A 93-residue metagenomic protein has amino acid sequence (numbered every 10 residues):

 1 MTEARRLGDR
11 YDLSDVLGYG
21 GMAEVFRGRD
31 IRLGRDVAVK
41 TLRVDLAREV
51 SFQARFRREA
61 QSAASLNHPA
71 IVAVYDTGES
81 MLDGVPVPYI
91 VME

Functional and structural regions predicted by a protein language model:
M1-E93: Conserved ATP-binding/catalytic core of the eukaryotic-like protein kinase fold, especially serine/threonine kinases
